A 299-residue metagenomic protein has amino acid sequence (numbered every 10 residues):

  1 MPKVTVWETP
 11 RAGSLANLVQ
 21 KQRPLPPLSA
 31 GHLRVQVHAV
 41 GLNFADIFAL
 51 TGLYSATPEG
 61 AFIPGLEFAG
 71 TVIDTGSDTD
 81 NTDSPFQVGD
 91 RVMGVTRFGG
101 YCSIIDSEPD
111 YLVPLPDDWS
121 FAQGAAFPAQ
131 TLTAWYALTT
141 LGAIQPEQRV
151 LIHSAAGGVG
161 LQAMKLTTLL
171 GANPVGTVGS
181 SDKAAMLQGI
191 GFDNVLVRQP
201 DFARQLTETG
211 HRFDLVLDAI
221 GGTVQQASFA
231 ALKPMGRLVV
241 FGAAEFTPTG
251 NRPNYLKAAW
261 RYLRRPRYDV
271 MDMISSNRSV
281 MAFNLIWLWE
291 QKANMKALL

Functional and structural regions predicted by a protein language model:
P24-G41, L53-G99, A219: Glycine-rich beta-strand-centered segment in the early N-terminal region that forms part of a ligand/cofactor-binding
F48, E59, L66, T79 (+1 more regions): NAD(P)H dinucleotide-binding glycine-rich loop of Rossmann-like/cofactor-binding domains, especially the beta1-alpha1
D83-F86, I144, L232: Short, well-ordered loop/turn sites that connect or cap secondary structure elements
R91, R149, N173, G236-R237 (+1 more regions): Short glycine-centered segments of the SAM/dcSAM-binding site in methyltransferase folds
S154-A155, I220: NAD(P)H cofactor-binding loop motif with strongest signal on the N-terminal glycine-rich segment
A156, M164: N-terminal Rossmann NAD(P)H-binding glycine-rich loop of SDR-like oxidoreductase domains
T168-A227: Adenosine-nucleotide cofactor-binding segment
V224-L299: Glycine-rich phosphate-binding loop and adjacent beta-alpha segment of Rossmann(oid) nucleotide-cofactor-binding
